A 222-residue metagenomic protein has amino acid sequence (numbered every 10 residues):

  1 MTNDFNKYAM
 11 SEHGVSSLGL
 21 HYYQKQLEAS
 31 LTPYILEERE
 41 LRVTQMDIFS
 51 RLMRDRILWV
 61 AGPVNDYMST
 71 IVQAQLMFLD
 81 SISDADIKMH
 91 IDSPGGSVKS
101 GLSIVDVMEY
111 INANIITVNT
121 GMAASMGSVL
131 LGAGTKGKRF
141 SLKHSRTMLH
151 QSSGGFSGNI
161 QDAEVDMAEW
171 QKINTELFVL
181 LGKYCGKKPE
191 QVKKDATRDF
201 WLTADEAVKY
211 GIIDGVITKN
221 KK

Functional and structural regions predicted by a protein language model:
M1-K222: Terminal-region recognition feature
